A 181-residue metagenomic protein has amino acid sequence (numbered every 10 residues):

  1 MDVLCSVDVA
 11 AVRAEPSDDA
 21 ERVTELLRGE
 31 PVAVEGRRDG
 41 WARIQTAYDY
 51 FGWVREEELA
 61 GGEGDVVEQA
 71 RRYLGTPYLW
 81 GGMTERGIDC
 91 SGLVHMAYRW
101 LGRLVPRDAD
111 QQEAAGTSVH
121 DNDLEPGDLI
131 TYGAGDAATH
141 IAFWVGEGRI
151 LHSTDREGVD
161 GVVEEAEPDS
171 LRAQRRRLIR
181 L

Functional and structural regions predicted by a protein language model:
M1, S17, E30-P31, R38-G40 (+1 more regions): Boundary regions of SH3-family modules and the immediately adjacent low-complexity/disordered segments in eukaryotic
M1-A10, M83, T139, V145-L181: Aromatic- and glycine-rich peptidoglycan recognition patches
M1-R13, M96-Q111, V145: Short, basic/aromatic beta-hairpin or loop at an interaction surface
C5-V34, Y78: Beta-loop motif signature
E30, G127-D128: Structural motif
A60-G75, L79, A166-L181: Glycine- and charge-enriched low-complexity intrinsically disordered segments
Y78-P126: Catalytic cysteine-centered active-site loop
